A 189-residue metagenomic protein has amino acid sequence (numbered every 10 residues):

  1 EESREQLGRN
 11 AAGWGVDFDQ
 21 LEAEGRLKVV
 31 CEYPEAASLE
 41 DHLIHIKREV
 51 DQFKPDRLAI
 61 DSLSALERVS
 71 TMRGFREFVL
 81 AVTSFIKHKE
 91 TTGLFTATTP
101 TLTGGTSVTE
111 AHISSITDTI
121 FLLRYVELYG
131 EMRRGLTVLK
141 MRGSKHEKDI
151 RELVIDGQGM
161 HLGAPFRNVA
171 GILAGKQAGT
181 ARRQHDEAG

Functional and structural regions predicted by a protein language model:
E1-D41: Conserved P-loop
E1-E2, A97-T99, R142: A short beta-strand-to-loop transition that corresponds to the Sensor-1 phosphate-sensing loop of AAA+ P-loop ATPases
L7-R9, F18-L21, D56-I60, H88-T91 (+3 more regions): Extended hydrophobic-aromatic, low-complexity segments
A12-G13, V108-H112, T137: Short low-complexity, flexible loop/linker segments enriched in glycine and/or proline with clustered acidic
V16-E24, H112-I116, V154: Short, conserved catalytic or adaptor-binding loops enriched in Gly and charged residues
V30-E32, T96, G163: Conserved beta-strand termini and adjacent loop/short-helix elements that scaffold enzyme active sites in alpha/beta
A36-L122, L128-G130: P-loop NTPase motor core
I44, R48-K54, D118-T119, R124-G189: Conserved P-loop NTPase
